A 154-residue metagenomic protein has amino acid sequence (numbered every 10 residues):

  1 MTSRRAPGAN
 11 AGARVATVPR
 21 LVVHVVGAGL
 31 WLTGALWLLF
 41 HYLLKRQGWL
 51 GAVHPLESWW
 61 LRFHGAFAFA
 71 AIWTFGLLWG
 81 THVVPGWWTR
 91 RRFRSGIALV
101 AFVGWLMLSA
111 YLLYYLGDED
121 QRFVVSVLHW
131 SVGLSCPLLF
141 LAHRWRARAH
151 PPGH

Functional and structural regions predicted by a protein language model:
M1-H154: Membrane-embedded alpha-helical bundles that constitute the cytochrome b-like, heme-associated redox core of multi-pass
